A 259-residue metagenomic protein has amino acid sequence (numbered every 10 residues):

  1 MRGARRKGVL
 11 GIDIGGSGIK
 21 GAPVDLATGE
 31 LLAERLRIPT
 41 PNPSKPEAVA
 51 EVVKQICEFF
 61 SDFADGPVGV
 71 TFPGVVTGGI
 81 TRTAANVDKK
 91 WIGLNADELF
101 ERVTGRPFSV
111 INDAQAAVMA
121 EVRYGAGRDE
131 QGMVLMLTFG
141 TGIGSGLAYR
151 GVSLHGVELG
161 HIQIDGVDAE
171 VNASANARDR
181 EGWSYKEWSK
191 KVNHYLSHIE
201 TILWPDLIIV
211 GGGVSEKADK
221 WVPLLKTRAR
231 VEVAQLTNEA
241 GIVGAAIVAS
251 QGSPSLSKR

Functional and structural regions predicted by a protein language model:
M1-P67, V76-T81, E98-F108, A120-M136 (+1 more regions): ATP-binding/phosphotransfer module of carbohydrate and carboxylate kinases, centering on a glycine-rich
T81-G93: A charged helix-plus-loop insertion that forms the helical arch/lid used to bind and gate nucleic-acid substrates
N86-V87, N112, N238: Asparagine-centered polar/low-complexity signal
V110-A114, V118: Short loop/edge segments at beta-strand edges and connector loops that shape dinucleotide/nucleotide cofactor-binding
D113, G140, A245: Active-site glycine-centered loops adjacent to acidic/histidine catalytic or metal-binding residues that shape
Q115, G142, V214-S215: Catalytic metal-binding/acid-base residues of hydrolase active sites
